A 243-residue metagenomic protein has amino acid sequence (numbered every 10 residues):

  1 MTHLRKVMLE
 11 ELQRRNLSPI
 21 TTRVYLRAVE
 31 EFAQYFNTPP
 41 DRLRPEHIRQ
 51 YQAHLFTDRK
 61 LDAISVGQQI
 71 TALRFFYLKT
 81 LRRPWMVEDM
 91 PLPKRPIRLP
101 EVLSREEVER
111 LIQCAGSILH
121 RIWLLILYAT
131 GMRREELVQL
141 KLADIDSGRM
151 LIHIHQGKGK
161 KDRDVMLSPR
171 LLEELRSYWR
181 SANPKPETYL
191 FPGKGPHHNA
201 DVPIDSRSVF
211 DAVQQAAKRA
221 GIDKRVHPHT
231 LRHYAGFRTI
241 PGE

Functional and structural regions predicted by a protein language model:
M1-E243: Conserved catalytic core of the tyrosine transesterase superfamily
